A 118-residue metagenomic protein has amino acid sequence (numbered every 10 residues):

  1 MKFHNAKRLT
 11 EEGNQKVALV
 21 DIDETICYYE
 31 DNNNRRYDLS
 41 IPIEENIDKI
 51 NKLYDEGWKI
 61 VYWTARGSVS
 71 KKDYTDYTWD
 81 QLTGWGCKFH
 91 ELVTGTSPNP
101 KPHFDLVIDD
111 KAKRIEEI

Functional and structural regions predicted by a protein language model:
M1-I118: Catalytic phosphate/metal-binding cores of nucleic-acid and nucleotide-processing enzymes, i.e., regions that mediate
